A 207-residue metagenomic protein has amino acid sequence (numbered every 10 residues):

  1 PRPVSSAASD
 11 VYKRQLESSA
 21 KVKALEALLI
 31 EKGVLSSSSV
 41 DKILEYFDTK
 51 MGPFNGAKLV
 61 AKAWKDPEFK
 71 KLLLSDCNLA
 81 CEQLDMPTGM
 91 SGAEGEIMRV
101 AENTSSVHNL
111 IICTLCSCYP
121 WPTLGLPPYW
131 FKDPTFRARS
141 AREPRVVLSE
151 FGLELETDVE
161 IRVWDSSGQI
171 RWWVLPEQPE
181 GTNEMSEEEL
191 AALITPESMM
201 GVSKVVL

Functional and structural regions predicted by a protein language model:
P1-A8, Y12: Single conserved hydrophobic/aromatic residue that forms the stacking wall/gate of nucleotide- or nucleobase-binding
D10-R14, A57-V60: Short, recurring structural edge motifs at helix starts
R14-E31, L35, S39-K42: Long, polar/Ser/Thr-enriched low-complexity segments that form simple helices or flexible linkers at protein ends
K21, N55-L59, F69, L73-A80 (+3 more regions): Stable alpha-helical elements in mature extracytoplasmic
K23, S38, K42-A57, E102-N103 (+1 more regions): Short, structured secondary-structure elements that scaffold catalytic or ligand/cofactor-binding regions
A27-I30, K65, N78, E82 (+4 more regions): Sec-exported extracytoplasmic/periplasmic mature domains
D48, N78, M86-P128, R145 (+1 more regions): Intrinsically disordered, low-complexity terminal tails and linkers in eukaryotic proteins, enriched in charged/polar
